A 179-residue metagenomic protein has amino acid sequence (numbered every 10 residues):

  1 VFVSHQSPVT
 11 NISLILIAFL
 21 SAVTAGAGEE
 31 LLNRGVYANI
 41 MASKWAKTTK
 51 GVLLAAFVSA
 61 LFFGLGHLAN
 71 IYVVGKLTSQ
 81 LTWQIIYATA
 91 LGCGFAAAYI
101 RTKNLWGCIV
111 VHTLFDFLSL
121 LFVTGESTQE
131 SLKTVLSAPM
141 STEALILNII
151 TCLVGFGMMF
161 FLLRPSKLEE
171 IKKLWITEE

Functional and structural regions predicted by a protein language model:
V1-L32, V36-T48, T134-P139, F160 (+1 more regions): Juxtamembrane helix-loop-helix connectors linking adjacent transmembrane helices in multi-pass membrane enzymes
F2-H5, L68-G75, T128-S131: Juxtamembrane "helix-exit" motif on the non-cytosolic side of transmembrane helices
I15-L16, L53-V58, I85-I86, I109-V110 (+1 more regions): Hydrophobic alpha-helical transmembrane segments
A22, V52-L68: Small-polar-interrupted transmembrane alpha-helices in polytopic inner-membrane proteins
G28-V58, V74-L77, A97-N104: Membrane-interface helix/loop boundary segments of multi-pass membrane proteins
L53-A60, I100-L114, L174-T177: Functional transmembrane helices that form membrane-embedded active or gating regions
S79-A138: Functionally important transmembrane alpha-helices
T113-E179: C-terminal membrane module of polytopic membrane proteins
